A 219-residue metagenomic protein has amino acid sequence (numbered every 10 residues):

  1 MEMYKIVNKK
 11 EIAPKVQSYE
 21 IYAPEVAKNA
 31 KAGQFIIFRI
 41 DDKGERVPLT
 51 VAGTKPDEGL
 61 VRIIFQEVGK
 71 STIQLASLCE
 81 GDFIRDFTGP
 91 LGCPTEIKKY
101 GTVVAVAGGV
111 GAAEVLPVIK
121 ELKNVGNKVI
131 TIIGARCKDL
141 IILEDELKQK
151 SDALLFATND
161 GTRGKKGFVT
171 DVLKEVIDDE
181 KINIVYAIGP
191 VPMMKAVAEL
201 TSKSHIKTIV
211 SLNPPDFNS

Functional and structural regions predicted by a protein language model:
M1-M3, M193-M194: Detector for methionine-enriched segments
E2-D82: Ferredoxin-reductase
K70-F217: FNR/FR-type flavoprotein reductase catalytic core
